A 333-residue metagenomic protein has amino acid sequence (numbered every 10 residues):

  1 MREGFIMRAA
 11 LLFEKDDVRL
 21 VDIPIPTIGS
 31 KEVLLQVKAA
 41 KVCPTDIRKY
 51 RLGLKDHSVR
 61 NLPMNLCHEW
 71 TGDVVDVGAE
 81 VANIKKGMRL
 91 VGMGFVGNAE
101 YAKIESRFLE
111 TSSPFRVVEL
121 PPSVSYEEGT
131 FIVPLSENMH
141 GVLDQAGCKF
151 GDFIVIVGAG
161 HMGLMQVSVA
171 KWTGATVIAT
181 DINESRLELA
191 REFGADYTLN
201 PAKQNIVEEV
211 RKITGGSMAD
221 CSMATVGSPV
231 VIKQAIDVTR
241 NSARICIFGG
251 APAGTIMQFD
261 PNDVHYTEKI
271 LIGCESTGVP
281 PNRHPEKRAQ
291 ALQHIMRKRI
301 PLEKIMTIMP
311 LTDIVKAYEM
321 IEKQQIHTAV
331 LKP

Functional and structural regions predicted by a protein language model:
R2-F5, G216, P252, K269 (+3 more regions): C-terminal capping/lid region of NAD(P)-dependent oxidoreductase domains
P26-K41, L54-G97: Glycine-rich beta-strand-centered segment in the early N-terminal region that forms part of a ligand/cofactor-binding
G92-V157: NAD(P)H dinucleotide-binding glycine-rich loop of Rossmann-like/cofactor-binding domains, especially the beta1-alpha1
I156-A159, K171-Q234: Adenosine-nucleotide cofactor-binding segment
G163-L164: N-terminal Rossmann-fold NAD(P) dinucleotide-binding loop
T239-R240: Helix-to-beta-strand junctions that scaffold the AdoMet/dcAdoMet cofactor pocket in Class I SAM-dependent enzymes
A243-R244, K269: Glycine-centered, small-residue-biased loops immediately flanking beta-strands in adenine/cofactor-binding cores
T255-M306, K316: C-terminal substrate-binding/catalytic core of Rossmann-like NAD(P)-dependent dehydrogenases/reductases
